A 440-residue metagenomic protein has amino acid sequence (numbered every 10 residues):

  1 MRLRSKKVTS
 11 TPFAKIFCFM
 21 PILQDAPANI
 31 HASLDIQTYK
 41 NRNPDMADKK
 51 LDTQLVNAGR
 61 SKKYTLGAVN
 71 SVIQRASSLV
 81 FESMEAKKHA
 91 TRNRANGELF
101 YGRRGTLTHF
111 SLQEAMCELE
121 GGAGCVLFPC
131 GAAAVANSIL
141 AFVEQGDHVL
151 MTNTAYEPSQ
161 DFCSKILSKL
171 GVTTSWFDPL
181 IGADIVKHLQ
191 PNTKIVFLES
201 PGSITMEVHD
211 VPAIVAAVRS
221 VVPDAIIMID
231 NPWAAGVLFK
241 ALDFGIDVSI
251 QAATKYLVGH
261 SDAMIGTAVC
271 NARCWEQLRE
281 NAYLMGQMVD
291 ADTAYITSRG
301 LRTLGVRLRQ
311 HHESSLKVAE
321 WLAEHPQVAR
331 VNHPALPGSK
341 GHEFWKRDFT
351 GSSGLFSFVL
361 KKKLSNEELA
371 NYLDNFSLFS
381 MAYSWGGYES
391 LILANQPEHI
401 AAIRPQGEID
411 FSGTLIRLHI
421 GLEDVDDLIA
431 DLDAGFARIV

Functional and structural regions predicted by a protein language model:
R2-T11, C18: Low-acidity, Ser/Thr- and Arg-rich intrinsically disordered low-complexity segments
A14, A26, I30-A32: Short hydrophobic alpha-helical segments enriched in small aliphatic residues
S33-N96: N-terminal glycine-rich, Lys/His-bearing helix-loop that initiates the first secondary-structure elements of many
Q37-N43, S164-K165, T173-S175, K194 (+3 more regions): PLP-dependent enzyme catalytic core of the Aspartate aminotransferase-like
A47, L55-Y64, C125-H325, N332 (+1 more regions): Conserved PLP-enzyme active-site core in the AAT-like
S78, S83-A133, P158-K165: Conserved N-terminal alpha-helix of the aminotransferase class I/II PLP-enzyme fold
L119, L322-P326, F376: Acidic-histidine catalytic/liganding microenvironments
R330-I416, I420: Conserved C-terminal alpha-helix-loop-beta "cap" of PLP-dependent enzymes that closes/shapes the active-site mouth
